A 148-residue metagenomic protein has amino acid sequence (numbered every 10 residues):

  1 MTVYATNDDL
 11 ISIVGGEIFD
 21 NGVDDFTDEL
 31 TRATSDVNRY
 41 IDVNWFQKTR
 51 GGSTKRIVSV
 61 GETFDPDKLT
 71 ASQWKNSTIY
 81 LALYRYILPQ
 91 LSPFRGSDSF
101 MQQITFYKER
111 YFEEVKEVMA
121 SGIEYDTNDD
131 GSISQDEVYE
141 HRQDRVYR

Functional and structural regions predicted by a protein language model:
M1-S72, S121-R148: Conserved short "hinge" loops at termini or chain/domain junctions
S72-R85: Elongated alpha-helical scaffolds
Y84-R148: Short loop/turn elements at secondary-structure junctions
